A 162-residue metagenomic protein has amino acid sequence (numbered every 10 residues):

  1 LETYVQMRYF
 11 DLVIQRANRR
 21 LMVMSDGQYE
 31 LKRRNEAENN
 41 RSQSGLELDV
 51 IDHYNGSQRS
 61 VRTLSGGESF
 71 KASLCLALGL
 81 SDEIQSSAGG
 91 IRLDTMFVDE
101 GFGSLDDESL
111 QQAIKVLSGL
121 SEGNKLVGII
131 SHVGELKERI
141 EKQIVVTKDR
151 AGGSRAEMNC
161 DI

Functional and structural regions predicted by a protein language model:
L1-I162: Terminal ABC-like ATPase head and other globular end-domains that cap long coiled-coil arms in SMC/Rad50/SbcC-family
